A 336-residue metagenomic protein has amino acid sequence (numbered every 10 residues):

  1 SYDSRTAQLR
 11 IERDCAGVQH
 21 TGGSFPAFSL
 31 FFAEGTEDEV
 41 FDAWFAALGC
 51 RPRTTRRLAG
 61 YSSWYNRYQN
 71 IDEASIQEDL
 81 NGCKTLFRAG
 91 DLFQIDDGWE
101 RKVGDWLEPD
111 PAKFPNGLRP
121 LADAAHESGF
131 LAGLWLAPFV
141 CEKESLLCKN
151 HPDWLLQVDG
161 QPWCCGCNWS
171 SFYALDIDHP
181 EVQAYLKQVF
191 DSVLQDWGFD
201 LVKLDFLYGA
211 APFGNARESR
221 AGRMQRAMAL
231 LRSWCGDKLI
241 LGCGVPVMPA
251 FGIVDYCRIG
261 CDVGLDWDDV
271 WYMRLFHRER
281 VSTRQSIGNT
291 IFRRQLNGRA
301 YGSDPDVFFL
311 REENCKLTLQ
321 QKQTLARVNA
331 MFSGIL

Functional and structural regions predicted by a protein language model:
S1-D91: Carbohydrate-recognition beta-sandwich/jelly-roll modules in extracellular/periplasmic carbohydrate-active proteins
T55-R56, A89, E127-G129, C235 (+2 more regions): Short, well-ordered loop/turn elements at secondary-structure boundaries
L58-Y61, N66-D191, Q195-G214: Aromatic-lined carbohydrate-binding/catalytic grooves of carbohydrate-active enzymes
S63-Y65, Q94, F130-K143, M224-C257: Aromatic-lined carbohydrate-recognition surfaces of secreted/lumenal glycan-active proteins
Y65-D72, R220, K316-Q320: Generic alpha-helical structural element
F114, L118-A122, R220-L230: Histidine/cysteine- and/or acidic
C148-A184, Q188, A229-L336: Glycan-recognition surfaces
G214-A221, V254-D255: Short glycine/threonine-rich loop-to-helix capping motif typified by GTGT followed within a few residues by an Asp-Pro
